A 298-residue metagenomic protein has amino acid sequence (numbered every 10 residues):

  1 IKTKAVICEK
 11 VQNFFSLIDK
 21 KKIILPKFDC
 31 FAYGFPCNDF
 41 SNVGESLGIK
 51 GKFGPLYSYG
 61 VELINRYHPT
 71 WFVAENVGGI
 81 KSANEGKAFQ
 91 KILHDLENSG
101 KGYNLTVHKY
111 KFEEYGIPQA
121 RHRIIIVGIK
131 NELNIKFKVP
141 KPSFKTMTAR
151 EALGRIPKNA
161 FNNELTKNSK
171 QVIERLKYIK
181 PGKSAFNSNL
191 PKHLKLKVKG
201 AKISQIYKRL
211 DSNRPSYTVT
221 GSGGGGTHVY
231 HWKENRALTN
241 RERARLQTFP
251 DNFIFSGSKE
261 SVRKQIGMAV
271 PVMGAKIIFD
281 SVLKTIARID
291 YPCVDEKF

Functional and structural regions predicted by a protein language model:
I1, L93-E97, L283: Class I S-adenosyl-L-methionine
I1-K22: S-adenosyl-L-methionine
A5, K27-D29, H122-I124, A149 (+3 more regions): A generic secondary-structure signal marking the coil-to-beta-strand transition
A5-I7, L105-K109, T218: Conserved beta-strand scaffold positions in the cores of enzyme catalytic domains, especially in NTP/NDP-utilizing
E9, P55-E62, Q90, A244 (+2 more regions): Short, contiguous clusters of charged residues that form electrostatic/catalytic patches at enzyme active sites, used
E9, Y33, A74, G221: Redox-cofactor binding/interface segments in oxidoreductases and associated redox assembly factors
L17-C30, C37-I206: Class I S-adenosyl-L-methionine
Q171-F298: C-terminal target-recognition/interaction regions appended to catalytic cores
